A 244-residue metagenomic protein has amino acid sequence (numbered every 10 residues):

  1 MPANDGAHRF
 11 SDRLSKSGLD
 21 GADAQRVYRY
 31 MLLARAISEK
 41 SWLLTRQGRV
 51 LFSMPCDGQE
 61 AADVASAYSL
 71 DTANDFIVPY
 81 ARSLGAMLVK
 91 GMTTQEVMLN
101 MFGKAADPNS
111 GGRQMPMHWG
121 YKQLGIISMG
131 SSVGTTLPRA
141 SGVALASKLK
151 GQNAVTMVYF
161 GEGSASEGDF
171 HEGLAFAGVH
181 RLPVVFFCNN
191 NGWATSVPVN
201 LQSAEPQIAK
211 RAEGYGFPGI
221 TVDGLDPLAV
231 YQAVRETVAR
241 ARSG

Functional and structural regions predicted by a protein language model:
M1-D12, R240-G244: Glycine/aspartate-rich loop-and-adjacent alpha/beta segment that forms the canonical ThDP
F10-S15, Q123, Y215-P218: A short small-residue
Q25-Y28: Hydrophobic alpha-helical segments at protein termini of multi-pass membrane proteins
A36-E39, L43-H180, P198-A204, A209 (+1 more regions): Cofactor-binding active-site loop characterized by glycine-rich and histidine/acidic residues
V184-F186: A positional/architectural concept
C188-G244: Thiamine diphosphate
